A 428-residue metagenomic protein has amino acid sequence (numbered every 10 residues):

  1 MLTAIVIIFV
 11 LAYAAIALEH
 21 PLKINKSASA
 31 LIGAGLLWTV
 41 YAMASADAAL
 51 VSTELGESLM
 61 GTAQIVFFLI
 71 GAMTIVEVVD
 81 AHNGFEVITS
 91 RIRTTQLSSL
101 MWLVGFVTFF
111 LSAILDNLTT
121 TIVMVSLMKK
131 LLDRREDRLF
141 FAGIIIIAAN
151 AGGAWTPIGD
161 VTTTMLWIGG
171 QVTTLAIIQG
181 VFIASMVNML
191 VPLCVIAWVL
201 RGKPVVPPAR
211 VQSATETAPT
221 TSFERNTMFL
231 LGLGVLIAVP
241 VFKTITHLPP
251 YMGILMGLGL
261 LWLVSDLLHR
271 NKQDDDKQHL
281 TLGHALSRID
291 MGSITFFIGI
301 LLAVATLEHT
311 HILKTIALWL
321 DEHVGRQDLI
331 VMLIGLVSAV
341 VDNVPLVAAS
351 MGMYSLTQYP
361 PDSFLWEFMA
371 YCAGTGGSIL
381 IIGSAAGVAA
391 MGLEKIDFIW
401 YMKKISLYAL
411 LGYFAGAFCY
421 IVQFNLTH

Functional and structural regions predicted by a protein language model:
M1, P21-S27, L50-Q64, T174-A184 (+4 more regions): Interfacial loop-to-helix junctions that mark the boundaries of transmembrane helices in multi-pass membrane
T3-Y13, K23-S45, T62-T74, R225-V235 (+2 more regions): Hydrophobic mid-bilayer segments of alpha-helices in multi-pass membrane transport proteins, especially secondary
V6-I7, L31-I32, V66, M101-F106 (+10 more regions): Hydrophobic alpha-helical transmembrane segments
L37-A48, S52, L59-M60, L111-L118 (+4 more regions): Membrane-interfacial helix-loop connectors
M60-G71, A176-C194, I245-G259, L329-I330 (+1 more regions): Alpha-helical transmembrane segments
H82, V104, V235, V239-F364: Transmembrane helical segments that form the transport core of multi-pass membrane transport proteins
R134-R135, L139, W155-T156, M165-L166 (+3 more regions): Juxtamembrane and boundary regions of transmembrane helices in multi-pass small-molecule transporters and channels
M189-D275: Long, contiguous bundles of hydrophobic transmembrane helices that form the permeation core of multi-pass
